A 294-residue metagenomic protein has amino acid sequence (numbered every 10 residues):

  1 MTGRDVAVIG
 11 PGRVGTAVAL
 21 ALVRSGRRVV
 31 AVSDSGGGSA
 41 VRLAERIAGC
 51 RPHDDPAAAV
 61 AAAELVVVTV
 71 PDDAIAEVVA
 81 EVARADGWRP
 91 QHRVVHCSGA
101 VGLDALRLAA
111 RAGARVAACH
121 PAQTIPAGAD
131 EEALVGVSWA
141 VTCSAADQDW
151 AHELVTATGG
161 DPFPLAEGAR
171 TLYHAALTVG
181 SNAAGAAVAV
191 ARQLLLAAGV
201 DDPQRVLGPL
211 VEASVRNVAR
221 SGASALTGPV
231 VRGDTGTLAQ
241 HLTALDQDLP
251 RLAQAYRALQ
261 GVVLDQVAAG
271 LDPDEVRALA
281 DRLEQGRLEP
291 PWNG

Functional and structural regions predicted by a protein language model:
M1-A61: NAD(P)+-binding Rossmann beta1-loop-alpha1 motif at the extreme N-terminus of oxidoreductases
T2-D5, Q91, G136: Phosphate-coordination loops involved in phosphoryl transfer and adenosine-cofactor binding
A7-V8, V68, V141: Hydrophobic Val/Ile/Leu positions in short beta-strands of Rossmann-like dinucleotide-binding domains
T16, L20-R24, E45, A80 (+3 more regions): Short, well-ordered alpha-helices that flank and scaffold nucleotide-derived cofactor binding pockets
G37, H53-D130: Rossmann-like NAD(P)(H) cofactor-binding subdomain of soluble oxidoreductases
R42-R46, A109, D130-R220: Internal alpha-helical scaffold of NAD(P)-dependent oxidoreductase catalytic cores
S214-A278: Interdomain hinge/lid region at the active-site interface of Rossmann-like NAD(P)-dependent oxidoreductases
V267-A268, D274-G294: NAD(P)-dependent dehydrogenase/reductase Rossmann-like domain
